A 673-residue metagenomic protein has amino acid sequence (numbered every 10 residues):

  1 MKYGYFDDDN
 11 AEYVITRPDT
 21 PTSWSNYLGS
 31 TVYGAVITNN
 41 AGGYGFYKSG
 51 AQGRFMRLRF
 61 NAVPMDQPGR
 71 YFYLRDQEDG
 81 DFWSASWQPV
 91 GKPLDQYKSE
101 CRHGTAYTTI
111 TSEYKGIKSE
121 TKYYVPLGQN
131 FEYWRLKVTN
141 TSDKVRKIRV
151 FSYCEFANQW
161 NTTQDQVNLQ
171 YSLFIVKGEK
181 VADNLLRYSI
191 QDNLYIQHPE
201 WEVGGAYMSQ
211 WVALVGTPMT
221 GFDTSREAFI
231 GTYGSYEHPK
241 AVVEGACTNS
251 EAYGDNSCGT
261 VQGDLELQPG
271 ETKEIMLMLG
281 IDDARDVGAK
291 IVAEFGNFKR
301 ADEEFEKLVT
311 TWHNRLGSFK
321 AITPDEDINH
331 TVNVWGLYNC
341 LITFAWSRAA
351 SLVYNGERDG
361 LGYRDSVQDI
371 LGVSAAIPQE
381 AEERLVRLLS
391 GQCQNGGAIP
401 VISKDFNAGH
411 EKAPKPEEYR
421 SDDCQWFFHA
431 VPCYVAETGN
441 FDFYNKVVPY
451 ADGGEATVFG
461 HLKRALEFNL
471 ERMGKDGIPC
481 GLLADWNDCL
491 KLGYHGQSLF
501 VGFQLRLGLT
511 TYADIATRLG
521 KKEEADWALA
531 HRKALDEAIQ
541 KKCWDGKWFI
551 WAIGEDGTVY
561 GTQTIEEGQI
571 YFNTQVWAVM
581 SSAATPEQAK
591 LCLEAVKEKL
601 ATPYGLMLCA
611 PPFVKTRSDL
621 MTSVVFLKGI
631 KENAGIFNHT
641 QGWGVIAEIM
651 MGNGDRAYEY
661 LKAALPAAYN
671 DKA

Functional and structural regions predicted by a protein language model:
M1-S366, Q379-R387, C433-E437, K599 (+3 more regions): Anionic coordination/interaction segments
Y73-R75, L361-S366, I370-G477, S498-R506 (+2 more regions): Aromatic-rich carbohydrate-recognition surfaces in CAZymes
A106-I110, N158-Q159, V458, L462 (+2 more regions): Hydrophobic, small-residue-rich alpha-helical packing segments that form membrane-like cores
T139-K147, R285-A289, E437-A451, L509-A528 (+1 more regions): Inter-helical turn/loop segments and adjacent helix faces that build the functional surface of alpha-helical bundle
F151-Y153, N168, I399-V401, Q504-M621 (+2 more regions): Catalytic cores of carbohydrate-active enzymes
Q268, F298, D302, A321-D325 (+12 more regions): Hydrophobic alpha-helical scaffolding
Y338, I342, G391-I399, N469-D476 (+5 more regions): A short secondary-structure junction motif
A350-G360, I399-D422, A451-T457, D476-S498 (+3 more regions): Carbohydrate-binding/catalytic loop surfaces
